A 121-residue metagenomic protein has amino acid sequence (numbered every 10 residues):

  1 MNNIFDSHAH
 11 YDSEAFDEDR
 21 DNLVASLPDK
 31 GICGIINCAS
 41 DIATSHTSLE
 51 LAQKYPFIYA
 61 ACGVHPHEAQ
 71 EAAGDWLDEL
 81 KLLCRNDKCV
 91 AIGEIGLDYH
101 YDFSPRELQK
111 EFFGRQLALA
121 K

Functional and structural regions predicted by a protein language model:
M1-K121: Mid-domain alpha/beta scaffold segments of enzyme catalytic cores
